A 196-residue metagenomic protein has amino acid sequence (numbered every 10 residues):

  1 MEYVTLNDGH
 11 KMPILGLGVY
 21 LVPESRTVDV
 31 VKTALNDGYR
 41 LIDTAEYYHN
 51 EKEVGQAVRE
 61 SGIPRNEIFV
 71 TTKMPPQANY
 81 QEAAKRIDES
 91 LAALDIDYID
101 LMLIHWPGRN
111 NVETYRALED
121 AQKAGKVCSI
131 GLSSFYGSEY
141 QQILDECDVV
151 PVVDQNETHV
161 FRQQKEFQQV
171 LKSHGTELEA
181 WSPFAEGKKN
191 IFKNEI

Functional and structural regions predicted by a protein language model:
M1-I68, A185: N-terminal binding-site loop/beta-alpha segment at the start of enzyme catalytic domains that lines or forms
L17, A34, I42, V54 (+9 more regions): Conserved, mostly hydrophobic/aromatic
V22-L35, A78-D95, E113, S138-Q142 (+1 more regions): Short, acidic/polar
V22-S25, A45-E53, P76-Q81, P107-N111 (+2 more regions): Acidic-and-aromatic substrate-binding clefts and catalytic sites of carbohydrate-active enzymes
Y39, I96-I99, V127, P151: A structural motif
R65-A78, D100-P107, S134-G137: A short, structured active-site edge motif that brings together acidic residues
A83-L103, D120-A124, D145, T176: CE4/NodB-like, metal-dependent polysaccharide N-deacetylase domain that modifies extracellular/periplasmic N-acetylated
P107-I196: Beta/alpha (TIM)-barrel catalytic core signal, keyed to glycine-rich beta->alpha loops juxtaposed to Asp/Glu that bind
